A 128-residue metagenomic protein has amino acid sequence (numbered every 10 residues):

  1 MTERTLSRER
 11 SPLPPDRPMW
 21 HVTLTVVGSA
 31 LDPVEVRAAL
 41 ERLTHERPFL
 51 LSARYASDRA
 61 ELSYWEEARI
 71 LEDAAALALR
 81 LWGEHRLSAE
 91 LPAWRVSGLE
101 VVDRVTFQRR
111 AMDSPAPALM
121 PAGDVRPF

Functional and structural regions predicted by a protein language model:
M1-F128: Long, contiguous binding/interaction regions
